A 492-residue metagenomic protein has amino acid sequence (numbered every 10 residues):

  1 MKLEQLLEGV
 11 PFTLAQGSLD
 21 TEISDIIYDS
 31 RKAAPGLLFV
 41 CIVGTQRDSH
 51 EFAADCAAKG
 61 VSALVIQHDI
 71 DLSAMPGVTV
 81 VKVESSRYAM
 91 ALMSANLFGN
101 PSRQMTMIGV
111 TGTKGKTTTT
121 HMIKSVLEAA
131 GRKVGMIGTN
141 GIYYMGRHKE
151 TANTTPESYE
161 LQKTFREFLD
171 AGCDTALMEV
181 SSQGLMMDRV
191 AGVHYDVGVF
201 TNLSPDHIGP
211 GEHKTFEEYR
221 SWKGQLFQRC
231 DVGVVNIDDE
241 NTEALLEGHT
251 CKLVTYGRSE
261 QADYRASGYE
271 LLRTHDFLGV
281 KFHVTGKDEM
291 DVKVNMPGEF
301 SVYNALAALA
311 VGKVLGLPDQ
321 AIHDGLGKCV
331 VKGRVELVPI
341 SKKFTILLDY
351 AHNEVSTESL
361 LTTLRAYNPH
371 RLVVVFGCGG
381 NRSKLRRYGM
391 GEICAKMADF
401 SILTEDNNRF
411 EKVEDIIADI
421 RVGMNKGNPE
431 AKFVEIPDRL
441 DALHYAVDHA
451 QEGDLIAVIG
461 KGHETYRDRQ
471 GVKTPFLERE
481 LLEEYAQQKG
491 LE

Functional and structural regions predicted by a protein language model:
M1-L14, P35-L38, T250, K287 (+4 more regions): ATP-dependent carboxylate-amine ligase
M1-L92, A262, Y269-E270, K293 (+4 more regions): N-terminal leader/targeting and accessory segments in enzymes
L7-V10, A89-I237, N241-H249, L306 (+2 more regions): Phosphate-binding loop of NTP-binding sites
G9, I70-P76, A171, D196-I346 (+1 more regions): Acidic, Mg2+-coordinating active-site environments of NTP-dependent enzymes
I23, P35-G36, V61, G77-V78 (+6 more regions): Short, well-ordered alpha-helix to beta-strand connector turns
G44-Q46, S182-Q183, S204-H207, D239-E240 (+3 more regions): Short glycine-rich anion-binding loops that position phosphate/pyrophosphate groups of nucleotides and phosphorylated
S62-H68, G233-I237, V375-F376, D399-D406: Short internal beta-strands
M136, M178, G198, V235 (+4 more regions): Structural beta-sheet core signal
